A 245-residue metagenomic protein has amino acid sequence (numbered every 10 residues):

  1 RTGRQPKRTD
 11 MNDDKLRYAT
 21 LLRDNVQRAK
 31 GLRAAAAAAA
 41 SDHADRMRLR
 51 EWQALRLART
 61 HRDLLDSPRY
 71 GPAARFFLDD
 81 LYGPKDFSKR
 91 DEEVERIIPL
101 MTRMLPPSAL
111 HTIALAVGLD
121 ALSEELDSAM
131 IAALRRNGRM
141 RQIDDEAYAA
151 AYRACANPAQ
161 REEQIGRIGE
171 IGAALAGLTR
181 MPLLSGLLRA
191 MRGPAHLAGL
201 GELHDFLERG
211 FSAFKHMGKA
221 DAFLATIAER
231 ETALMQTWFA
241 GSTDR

Functional and structural regions predicted by a protein language model:
R1-D10: N-terminal amphipathic/basic-hydrophobic helices that include classical n-h-c signal peptides and signal-anchor
D10-E92: Leu/Val/Ala/Ile-rich N-terminal alpha-helices, chiefly Sec-type signal peptides and the beginnings
D13-T20, A44, R48, W52 (+13 more regions): Alpha-helix boundary/N-cap detector
Y70, A74, L78, V94 (+6 more regions): Short runs of predominantly hydrophobic/aromatic residues within well-ordered alpha helices that form helix-helix
P72-E162: Long amphipathic alpha-helical segments with strong coiled-coil/leucine-zipper propensity
Y82, T102, I131, A173-A176 (+3 more regions): Alpha-helical repeat scaffolds in large eukaryotic proteins
A150-T179, S185, A190: Extended amphipathic alpha-helical interaction segments
P182-R245: Alpha-helical oligomerization segments
